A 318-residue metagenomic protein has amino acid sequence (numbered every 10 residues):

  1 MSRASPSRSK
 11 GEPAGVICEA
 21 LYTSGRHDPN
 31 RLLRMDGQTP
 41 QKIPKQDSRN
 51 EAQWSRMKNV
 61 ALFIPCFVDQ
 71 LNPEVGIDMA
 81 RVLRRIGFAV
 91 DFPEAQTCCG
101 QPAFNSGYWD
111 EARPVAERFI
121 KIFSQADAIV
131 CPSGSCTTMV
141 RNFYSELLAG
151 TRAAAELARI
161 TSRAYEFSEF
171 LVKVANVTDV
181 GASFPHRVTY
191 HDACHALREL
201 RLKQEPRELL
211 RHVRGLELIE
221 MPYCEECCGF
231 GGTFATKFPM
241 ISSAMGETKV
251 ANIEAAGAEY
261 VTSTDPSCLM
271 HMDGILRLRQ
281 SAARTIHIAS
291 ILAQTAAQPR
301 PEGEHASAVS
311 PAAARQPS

Functional and structural regions predicted by a protein language model:
S2-S9: Low-acidity, Ser/Thr- and Arg-rich intrinsically disordered low-complexity segments
R3, D36-S318: Iron-sulfur cluster-binding electron-transfer modules in prokaryotic oxidoreductases
R8, T23-S24, K42: Short linear/disordered segments characteristic of secreted peptide precursors and small low-complexity proteins
K10, R34: Short Gly/Ser/Thr- and charged-rich N-terminal loops/segments that act as flexible capping/hinge elements
Y22, D28-N30, D36, D47: Intrinsic-disorder-associated, low-complexity terminal segments enriched in Asp/Asn/His/Tyr and depleted of Lys/Arg
